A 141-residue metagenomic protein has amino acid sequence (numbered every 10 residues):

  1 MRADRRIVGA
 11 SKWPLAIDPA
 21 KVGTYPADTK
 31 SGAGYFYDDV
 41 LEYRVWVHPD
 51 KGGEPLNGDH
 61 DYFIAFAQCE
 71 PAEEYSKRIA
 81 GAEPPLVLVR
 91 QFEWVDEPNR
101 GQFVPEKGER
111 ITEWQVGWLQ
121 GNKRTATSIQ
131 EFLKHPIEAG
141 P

Functional and structural regions predicted by a protein language model:
M1-D61, C69-P141: Conserved NAD+-utilizing ADP-ribose enzyme module
A65: Basic, glycine-/proline-tolerant helical and adjacent loop/strand elements that line or dock onto nucleic-acid
